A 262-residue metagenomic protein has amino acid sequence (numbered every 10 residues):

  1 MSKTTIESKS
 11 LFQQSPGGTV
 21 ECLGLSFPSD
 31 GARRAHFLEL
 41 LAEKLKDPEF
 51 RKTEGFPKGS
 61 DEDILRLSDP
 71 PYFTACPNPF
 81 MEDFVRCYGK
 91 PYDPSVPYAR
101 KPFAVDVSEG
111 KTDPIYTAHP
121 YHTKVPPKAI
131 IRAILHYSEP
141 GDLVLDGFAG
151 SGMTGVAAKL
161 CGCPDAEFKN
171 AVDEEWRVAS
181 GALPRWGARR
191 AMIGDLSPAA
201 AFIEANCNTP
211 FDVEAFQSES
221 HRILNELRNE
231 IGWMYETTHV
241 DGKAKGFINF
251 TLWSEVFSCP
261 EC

Functional and structural regions predicted by a protein language model:
M1-S68: Intrinsically disordered, low-complexity linkers and terminal regions that flank or interleave Cys/His-based
Q14-T19, D106-D113, L183: Surface-exposed beta-strand-to-loop junctions that form interaction patches on eukaryotic regulatory domains
L23-F27, Y116-K124, I134, F148 (+3 more regions): Short, charged/polar micro-motifs that form catalytic or ligand-binding hotspots
H36, L40, F80-C87, E219 (+2 more regions): Charge-rich, solvent-exposed alpha-helical interaction surfaces
L40-P140: Class I S-adenosyl-L-methionine
T112-T117, K159, G187-A188, K243: Short acidic, glycine/Ser/Thr-rich loop/turn "cap" segments at secondary-structure junctions
P126-G232, E255, E261: Conserved S-adenosyl-L-methionine
G232-C262: Cys/His-rich short segments
